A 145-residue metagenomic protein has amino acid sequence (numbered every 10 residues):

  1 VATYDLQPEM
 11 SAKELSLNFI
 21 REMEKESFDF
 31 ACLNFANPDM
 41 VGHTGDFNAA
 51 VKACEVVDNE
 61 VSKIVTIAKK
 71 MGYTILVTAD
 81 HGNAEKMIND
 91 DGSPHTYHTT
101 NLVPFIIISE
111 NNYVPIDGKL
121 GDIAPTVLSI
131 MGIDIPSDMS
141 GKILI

Functional and structural regions predicted by a protein language model:
V1-I145: Feature captures the catalytic ectodomains and active-site-proximal regions of enzymes that hydrolyze or transfer
